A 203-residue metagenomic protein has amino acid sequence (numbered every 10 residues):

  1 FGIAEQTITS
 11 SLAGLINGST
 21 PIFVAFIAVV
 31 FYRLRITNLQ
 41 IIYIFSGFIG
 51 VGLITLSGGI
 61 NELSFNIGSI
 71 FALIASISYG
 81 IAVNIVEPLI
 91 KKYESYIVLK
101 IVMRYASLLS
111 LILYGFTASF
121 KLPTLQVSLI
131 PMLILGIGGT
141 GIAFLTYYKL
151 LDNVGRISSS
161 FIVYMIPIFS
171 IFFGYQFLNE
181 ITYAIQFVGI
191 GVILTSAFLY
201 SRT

Functional and structural regions predicted by a protein language model:
F1-R35, Q40, A75, R156-Y175: Specific alpha-helical transmembrane segments that line the substrate/conduction pathway and gating interfaces
G2, G14, I44, G68-S76 (+3 more regions): Residue-level signature of transmembrane alpha-helical cores of multipass secondary-active transporters and flippases
I3-Q6, S10, T55-I67, Y114-M132 (+1 more regions): Membrane-interface helix termini and inter-helical loops of multi-pass transporters
A4, V30-Y32, I36, L89 (+5 more regions): Hydrophobic/aromatic residues within transmembrane alpha-helices of multi-pass small-molecule transporters
A13-S19, I85-L108, I137-Q176: Helix-helix packing/entry segments at the starts of transmembrane helices
P21-F26, G52, I77-I81, L111 (+4 more regions): Hydrophobic/small/kink-forming positions within alpha-helical transmembrane segments of polytopic membrane proteins
V24-F26, V30, I44, N61-A118 (+2 more regions): Transmembrane alpha-helical segments that form core, pore/gating elements of small-molecule transporters/exporters
I36-S57, S76, S110, Y164 (+2 more regions): Hydrophobic transmembrane alpha-helices of multi-pass small-molecule transport proteins
